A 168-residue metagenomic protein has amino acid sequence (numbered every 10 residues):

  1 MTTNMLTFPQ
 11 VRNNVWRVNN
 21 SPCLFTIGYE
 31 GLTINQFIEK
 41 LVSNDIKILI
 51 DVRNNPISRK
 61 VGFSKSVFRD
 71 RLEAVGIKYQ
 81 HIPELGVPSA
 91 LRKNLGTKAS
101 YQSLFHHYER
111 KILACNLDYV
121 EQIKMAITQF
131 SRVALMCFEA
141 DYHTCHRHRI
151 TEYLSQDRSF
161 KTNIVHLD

Functional and structural regions predicted by a protein language model:
T2-D168: Residues lining hydrophobic/aromatic ligand-binding pockets adjacent to catalytic sites
